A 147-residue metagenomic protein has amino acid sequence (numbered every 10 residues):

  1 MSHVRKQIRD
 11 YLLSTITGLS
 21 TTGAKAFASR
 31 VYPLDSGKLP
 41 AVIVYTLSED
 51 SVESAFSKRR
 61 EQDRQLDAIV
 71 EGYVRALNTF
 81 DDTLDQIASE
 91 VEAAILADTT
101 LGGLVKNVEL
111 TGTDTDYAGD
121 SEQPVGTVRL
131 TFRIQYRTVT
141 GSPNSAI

Functional and structural regions predicted by a protein language model:
M1-D35, T46-I147: Charged, amphipathic alpha-helical segments and their flanking helix caps
P40-V44: A short glycine-rich, His/Asp/Glu-containing loop-to-beta-strand
